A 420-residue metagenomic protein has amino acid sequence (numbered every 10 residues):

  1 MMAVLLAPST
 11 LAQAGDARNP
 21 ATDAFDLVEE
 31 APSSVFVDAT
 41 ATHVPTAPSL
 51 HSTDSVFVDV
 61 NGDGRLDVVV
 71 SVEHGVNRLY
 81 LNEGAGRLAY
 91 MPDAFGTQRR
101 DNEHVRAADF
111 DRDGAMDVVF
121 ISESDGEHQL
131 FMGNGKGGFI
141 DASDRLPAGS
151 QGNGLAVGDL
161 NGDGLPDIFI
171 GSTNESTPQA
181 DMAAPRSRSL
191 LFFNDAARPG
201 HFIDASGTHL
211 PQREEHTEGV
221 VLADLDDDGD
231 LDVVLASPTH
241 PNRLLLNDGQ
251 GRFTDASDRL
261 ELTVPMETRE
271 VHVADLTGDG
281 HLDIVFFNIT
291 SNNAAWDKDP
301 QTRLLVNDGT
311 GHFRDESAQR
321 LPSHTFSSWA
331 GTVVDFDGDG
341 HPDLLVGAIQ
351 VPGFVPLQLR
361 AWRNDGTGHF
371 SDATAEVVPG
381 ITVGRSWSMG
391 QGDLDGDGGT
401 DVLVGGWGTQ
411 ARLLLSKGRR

Functional and structural regions predicted by a protein language model:
M1-S9: Bacterial N-terminal signal peptides
G15-L50, L81-R100, M132-S150, R188 (+5 more regions): Blade-edge motifs of beta-propeller repeat domains
H43-S71: Beta-strand-rich domains and repeat architectures in extracellular enzymes and scaffolds, especially beta-propellers
T53-G62, E103-R112, G152-G162, E218-D227 (+6 more regions): Beta-propeller blade termini
D63, D67, D113, D117 (+10 more regions): Acidic carboxylate motifs that coordinate Ca2+ or other divalent cations, activating on Asp/Glu
V68-V72, V118-S122, I168-S172, V233-S237 (+3 more regions): Hydrophobic beta-strand segments that make up the repeating blades of beta-propeller and related beta-repeat
H74-G75, E123-G126, Q179-S187, S237-H240 (+3 more regions): Short, solvent-exposed loop/turn segments at conserved positions within beta-propeller repeat blades
S388-R420: Blade-level signature of beta-propeller repeat domains, shared across WD40, Kelch, NHL, RCC1 and BNR/Asp-box propellers
